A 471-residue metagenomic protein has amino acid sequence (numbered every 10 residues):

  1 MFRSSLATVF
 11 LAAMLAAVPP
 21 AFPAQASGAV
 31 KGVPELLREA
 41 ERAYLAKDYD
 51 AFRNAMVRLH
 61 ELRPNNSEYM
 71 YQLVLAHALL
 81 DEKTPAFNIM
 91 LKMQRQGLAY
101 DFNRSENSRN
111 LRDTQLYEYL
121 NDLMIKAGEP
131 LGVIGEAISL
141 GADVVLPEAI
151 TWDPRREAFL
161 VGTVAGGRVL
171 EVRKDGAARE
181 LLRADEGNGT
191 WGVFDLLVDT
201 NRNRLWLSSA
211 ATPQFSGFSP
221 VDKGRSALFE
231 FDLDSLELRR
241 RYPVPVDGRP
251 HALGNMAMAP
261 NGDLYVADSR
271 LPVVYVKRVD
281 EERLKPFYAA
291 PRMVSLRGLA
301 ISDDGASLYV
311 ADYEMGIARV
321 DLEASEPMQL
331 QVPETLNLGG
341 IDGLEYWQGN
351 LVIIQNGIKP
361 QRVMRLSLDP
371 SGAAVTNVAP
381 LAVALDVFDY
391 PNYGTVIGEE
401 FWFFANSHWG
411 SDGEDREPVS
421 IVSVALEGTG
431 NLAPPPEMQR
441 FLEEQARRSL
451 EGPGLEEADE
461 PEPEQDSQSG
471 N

Functional and structural regions predicted by a protein language model:
I125-A149, V378-A379: A short helix->beta-strand "capping" segment at the edge of beta-propeller domains
K126-E136, S219-A259: Asp-box/WD-like beta-propeller blade repeats and closely related beta-sheet repeat scaffolds
G141-E157, V164, E186-R204, S208-P213 (+6 more regions): Beta-rich, blade/repeat-based domains predominating in secreted/periplasmic proteins but also intracellular
R173-A177, D232-E237, R278-E282, D321-S325 (+2 more regions): Short loop/turn segments that connect beta-strands within beta-propeller blades
S208-G224, N406-V419: Short, conserved, GDST-rich strand-edge loop motifs in beta-rich repeat architectures
